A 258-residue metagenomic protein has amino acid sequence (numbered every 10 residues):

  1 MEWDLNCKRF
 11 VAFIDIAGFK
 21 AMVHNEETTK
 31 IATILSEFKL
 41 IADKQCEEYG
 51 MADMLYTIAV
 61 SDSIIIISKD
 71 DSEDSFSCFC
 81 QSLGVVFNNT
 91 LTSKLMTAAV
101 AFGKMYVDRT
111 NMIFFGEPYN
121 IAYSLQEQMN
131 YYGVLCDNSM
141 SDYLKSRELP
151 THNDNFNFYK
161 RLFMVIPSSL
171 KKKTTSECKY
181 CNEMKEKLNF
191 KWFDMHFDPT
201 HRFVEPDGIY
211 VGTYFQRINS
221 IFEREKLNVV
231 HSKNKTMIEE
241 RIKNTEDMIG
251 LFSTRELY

Functional and structural regions predicted by a protein language model:
M1, Y131-Y132, N138-Y258: Intrinsically disordered, glycine/charged-rich C-terminal tails and inter-domain linkers that flank nucleotidyl cyclase
M1-S82: Catalytic NTP-binding/metal-coordinating core of nucleotidyl cyclase/transferase enzymes
I16, F102-G103, N138: Residues immediately flanking
M22, D108, L144: Residues that scaffold the ATP/ADP-binding catalytic core of kinase and kinase-like folds
K30, F114-I121: Short acidic-hydrophobic sequence patches enriched in Asp/Glu that either
E47-S75, N88-E117: Catalytic core of nucleotidyl cyclases, primarily class III adenylyl/guanylyl cyclases
S82-V86, A101, I121: Short, hydrophobic/aromatic alpha-helical segments in well-folded domains
L91, T97-A98, Y119-M140: Catalytic/regulatory signature loops of cyclic-dinucleotide turnover enzymes and related class III nucleotidyl cyclases
